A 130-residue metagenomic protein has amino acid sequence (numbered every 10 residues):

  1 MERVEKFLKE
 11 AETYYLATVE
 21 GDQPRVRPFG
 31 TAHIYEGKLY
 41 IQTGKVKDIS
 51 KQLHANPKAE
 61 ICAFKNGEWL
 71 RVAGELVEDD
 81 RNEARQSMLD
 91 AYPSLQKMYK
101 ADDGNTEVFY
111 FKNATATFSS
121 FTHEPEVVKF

Functional and structural regions predicted by a protein language model:
M1-E2, T43, K47, P93-S94: Charged, amphipathic alpha-helical segments
K6-E20, A59-I61: A short, Trp-centered hydrophobic/proline-enriched beta-strand micro-motif
A11, N56, Y92: Acidic-histidine catalytic/liganding microenvironments
P24, K38-L39, A116: Hydrophobic residues embedded in beta-strands of well-ordered beta-sheets
F29-A32, G74-L76: Hydrophobic/aromatic beta-strand elements that line small-molecule binding cavities or substrate pockets in beta-rich
A32-G67: A short mixed-secondary-structure module that forms the rim of ligand-binding clefts
R71-F130: Charged, gly/pro-rich active-site loop segments
